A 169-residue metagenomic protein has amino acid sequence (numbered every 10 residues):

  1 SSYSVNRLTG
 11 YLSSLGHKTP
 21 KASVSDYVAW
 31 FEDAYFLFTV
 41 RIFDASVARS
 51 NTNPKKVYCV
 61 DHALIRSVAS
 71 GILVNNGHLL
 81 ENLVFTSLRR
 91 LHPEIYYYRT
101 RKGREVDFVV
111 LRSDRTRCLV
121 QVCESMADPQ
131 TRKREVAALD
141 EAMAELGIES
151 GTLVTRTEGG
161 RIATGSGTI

Functional and structural regions predicted by a protein language model:
S1-R117: Accessory nucleic acid-recognition modules appended to NTPase machines
A69, D107, T131, I162-T164: Short glycine-/acidic-enriched loop or helix-start segments at secondary-structure transitions that form or flank
R99, V154-T155: Short beta-strand/turn micro-motifs composed of small residues that flank or help shape donor/cofactor-binding pockets
C118-A127: Active-site ExK catalytic segment of metal-dependent nucleases
V122, T155-R156: Short secondary-structure boundary segments
S125, R132-G151: Short, charged, amphipathic alpha-helix that recurs within catalytic cores of restriction-modification and other
R156-I169: Domain-level recognition of nuclease-like catalytic cores that cleave nucleotide substrates
